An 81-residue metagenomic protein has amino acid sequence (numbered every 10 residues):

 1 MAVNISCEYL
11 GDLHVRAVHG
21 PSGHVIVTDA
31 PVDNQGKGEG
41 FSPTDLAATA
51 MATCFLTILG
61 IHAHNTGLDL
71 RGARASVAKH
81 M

Functional and structural regions predicted by a protein language model:
M1-T49, T57-M81: Extended beta-strand/beta-hairpin segments
